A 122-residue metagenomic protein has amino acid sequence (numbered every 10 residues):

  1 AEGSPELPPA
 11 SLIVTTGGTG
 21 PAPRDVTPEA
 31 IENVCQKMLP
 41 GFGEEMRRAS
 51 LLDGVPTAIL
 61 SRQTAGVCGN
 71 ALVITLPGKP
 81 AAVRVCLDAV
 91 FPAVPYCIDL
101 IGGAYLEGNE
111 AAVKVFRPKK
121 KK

Functional and structural regions predicted by a protein language model:
A1-K122: Non-catalytic beta/alpha edge segments that cap or flank active sites
